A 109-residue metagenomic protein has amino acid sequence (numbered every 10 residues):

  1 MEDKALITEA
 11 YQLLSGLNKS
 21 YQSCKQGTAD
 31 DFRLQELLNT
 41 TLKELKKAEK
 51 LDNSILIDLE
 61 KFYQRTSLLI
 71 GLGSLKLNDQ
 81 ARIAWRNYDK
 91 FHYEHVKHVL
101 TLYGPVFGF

Functional and structural regions predicted by a protein language model:
M1-N39, H98-F109: Short terminal alpha-helical segments
D3-A10, G27, A48, D52-I55 (+4 more regions): Intrinsic-disorder-associated interaction segments
A10, L17-Y21, T41, I55 (+3 more regions): Generic low-complexity, intrinsically disordered sequence content enriched in small uncharged/hydrophobic residues
L13, E44, A84-N87: Compositionally biased non-globular segments, especially hydrophobic aliphatic-rich helices of signal peptides
Y21-I70: Amphipathic alpha-helical interaction modules
Q64-F109: Amphipathic alpha-helical binding modules
